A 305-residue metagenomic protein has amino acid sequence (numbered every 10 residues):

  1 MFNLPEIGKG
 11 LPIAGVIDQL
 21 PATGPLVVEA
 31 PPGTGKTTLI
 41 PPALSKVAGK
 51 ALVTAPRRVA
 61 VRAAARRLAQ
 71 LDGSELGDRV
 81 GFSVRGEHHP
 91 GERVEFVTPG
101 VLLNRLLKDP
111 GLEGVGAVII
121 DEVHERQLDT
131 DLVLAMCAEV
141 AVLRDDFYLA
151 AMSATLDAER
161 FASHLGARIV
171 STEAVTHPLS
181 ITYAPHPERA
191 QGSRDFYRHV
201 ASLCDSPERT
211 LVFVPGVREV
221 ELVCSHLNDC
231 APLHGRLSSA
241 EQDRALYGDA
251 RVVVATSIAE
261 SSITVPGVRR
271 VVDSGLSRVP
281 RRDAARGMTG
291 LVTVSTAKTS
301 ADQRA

Functional and structural regions predicted by a protein language model:
M1-A305: P-loop NTPase motor module signature
